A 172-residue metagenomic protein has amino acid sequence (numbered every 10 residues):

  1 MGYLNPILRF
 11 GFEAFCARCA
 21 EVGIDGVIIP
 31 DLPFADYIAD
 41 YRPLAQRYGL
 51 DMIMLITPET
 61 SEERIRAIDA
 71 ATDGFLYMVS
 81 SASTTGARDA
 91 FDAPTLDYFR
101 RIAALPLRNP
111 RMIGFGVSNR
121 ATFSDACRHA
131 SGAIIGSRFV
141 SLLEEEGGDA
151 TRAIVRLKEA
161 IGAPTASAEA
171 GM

Functional and structural regions predicted by a protein language model:
M1-L32, P164, A168: Active-site beta->alpha loop and helix N-cap motifs at the rims of alpha/beta catalytic domains
M1-Y3, A45-L55, A104-G114: Short beta-strand/loop segments at the ligand-binding rim of alpha/beta enzyme cores
I7-E13, D31-R47, S61-R66, T85-R100 (+2 more regions): Active-site-adjacent beta->alpha loops and helix N-cap segments on the catalytic face of soluble alpha/beta enzymes
C19-G26, A45-M52, A70-Y77, L107 (+1 more regions): Glycine-enriched alpha-helix->loop->beta-strand junction motifs that scaffold or abut catalytic
G23-Y37, D51-T60, V79: Catalytic beta/alpha-barrel core
T60-A71, L105-P106, V117-A133: Catalytic cores of alpha/beta
R111-V117, I135-S137: Glycine-rich beta-strand-to-loop/alpha-helix junction loops that act as flexible
R138-A170: C-terminal helical cap(s) of enzyme catalytic domains, especially alpha/beta-barrels
